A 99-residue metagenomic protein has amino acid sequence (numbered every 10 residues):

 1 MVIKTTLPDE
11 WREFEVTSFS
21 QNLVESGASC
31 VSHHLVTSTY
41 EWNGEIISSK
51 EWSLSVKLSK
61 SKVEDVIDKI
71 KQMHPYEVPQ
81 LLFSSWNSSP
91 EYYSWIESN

Functional and structural regions predicted by a protein language model:
M1-N99: Positively charged, small/polar-rich N-terminal and surface patches that mediate targeting and assembly and bind
